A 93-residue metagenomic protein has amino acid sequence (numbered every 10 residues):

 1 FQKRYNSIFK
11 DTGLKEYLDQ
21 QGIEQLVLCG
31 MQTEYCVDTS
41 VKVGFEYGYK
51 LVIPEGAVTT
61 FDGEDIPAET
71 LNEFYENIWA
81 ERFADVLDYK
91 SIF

Functional and structural regions predicted by a protein language model:
Q2-F93: Active-site-adjacent betaalpha module
